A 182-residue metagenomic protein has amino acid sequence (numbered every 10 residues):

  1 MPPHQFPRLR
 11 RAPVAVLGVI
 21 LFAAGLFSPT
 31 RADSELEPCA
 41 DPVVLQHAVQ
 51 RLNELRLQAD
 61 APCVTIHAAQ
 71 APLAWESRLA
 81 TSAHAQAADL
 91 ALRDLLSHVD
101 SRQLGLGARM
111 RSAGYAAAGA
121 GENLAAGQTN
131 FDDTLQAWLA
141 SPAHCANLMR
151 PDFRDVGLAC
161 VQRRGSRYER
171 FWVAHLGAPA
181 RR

Functional and structural regions predicted by a protein language model:
M1-L9: N-terminal secretory signal peptides that target proteins for export/translocation
A15-G25: Bacterial N-terminal signal peptides
F27-P29: N-terminal signal peptide c-region/cleavage motif recognized by signal peptidases
D33-L92: A short alpha-helix/helix-coil micro-patch that ends at or immediately precedes a cysteine
V43, A117, G121-R182: Disulfide-stabilized extracellular recognition modules
A61-P62, L96, H144-A146: Bacterial peptidoglycan biogenesis and beta-lactam-recognition machinery
E76-T129: Short, surface-exposed glycine/acidic/tryptophan-bearing loops
